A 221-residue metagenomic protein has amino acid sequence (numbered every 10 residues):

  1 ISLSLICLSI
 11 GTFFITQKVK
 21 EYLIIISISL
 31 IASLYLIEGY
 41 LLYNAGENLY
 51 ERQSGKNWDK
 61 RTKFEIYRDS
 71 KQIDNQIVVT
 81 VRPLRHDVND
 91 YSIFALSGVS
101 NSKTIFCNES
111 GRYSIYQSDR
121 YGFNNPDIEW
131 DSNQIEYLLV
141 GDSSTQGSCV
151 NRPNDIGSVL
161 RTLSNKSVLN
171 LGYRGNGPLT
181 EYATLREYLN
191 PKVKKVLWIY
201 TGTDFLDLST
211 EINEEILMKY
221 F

Functional and structural regions predicted by a protein language model:
I1, V150-N151, L179: Membrane-interface catalytic loops of GT-C/OST-like multi-pass glycosylation enzymes that act
I1-F13: Membrane-embedded alpha-helical segments of integral membrane proteins
Q17-N44: Internal/C-terminal transmembrane anchor helices
L42-N89, L179-F221: Interaction-surface signature
G46-L163: Membrane/wall-proximal cationic-aromatic binding patches
D131, S148, T162-L163, S167 (+2 more regions): Glycine- and small hydrophobic-enriched segments that form the cores of compact globular domains
E136-V140, L169, V196: Conserved beta-strand elements of the Class I
R161-T180, E187: A conserved hydrophobic secondary-structure block that centers on an alpha-helix together with its immediately flanking
